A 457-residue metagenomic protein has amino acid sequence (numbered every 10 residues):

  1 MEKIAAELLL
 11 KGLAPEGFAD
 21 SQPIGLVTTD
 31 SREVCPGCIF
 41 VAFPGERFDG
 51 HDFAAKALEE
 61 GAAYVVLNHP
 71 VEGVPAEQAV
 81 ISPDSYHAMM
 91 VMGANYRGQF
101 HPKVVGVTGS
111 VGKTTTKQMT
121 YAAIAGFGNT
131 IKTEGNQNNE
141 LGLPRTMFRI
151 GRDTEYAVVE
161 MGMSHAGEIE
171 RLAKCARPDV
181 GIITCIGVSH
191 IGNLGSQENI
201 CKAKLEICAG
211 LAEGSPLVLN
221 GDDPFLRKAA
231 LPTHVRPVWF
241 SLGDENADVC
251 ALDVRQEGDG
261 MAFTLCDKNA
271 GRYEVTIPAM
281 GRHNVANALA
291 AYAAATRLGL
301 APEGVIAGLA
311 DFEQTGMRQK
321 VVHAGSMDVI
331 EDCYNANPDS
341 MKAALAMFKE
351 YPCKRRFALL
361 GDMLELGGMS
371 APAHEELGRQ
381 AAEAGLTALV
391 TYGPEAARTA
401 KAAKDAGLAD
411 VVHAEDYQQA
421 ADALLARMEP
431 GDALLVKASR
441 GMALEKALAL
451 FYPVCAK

Functional and structural regions predicted by a protein language model:
M1-V91, Y351-C353, R379-Q380, A384-P394: N-terminal leader/targeting and accessory segments in enzymes
L8, A88-G221, F225-T233, A426 (+1 more regions): Phosphate-binding loop of NTP-binding sites
L8, L67, V71-P75, I182-D328 (+4 more regions): Acidic, Mg2+-coordinating active-site environments of NTP-dependent enzymes
C38, A57, M92, V107 (+12 more regions): Residue-level signal for inorganic ion chemistry
G45-F48, T315, C333-G407, K457: Active-site beta-alpha connecting loops in nucleotide-dependent enzymes
V80-D84, V411-A420: Short acidic-hydrophobic, aromatic-tinged amphipathic segments that line or gate anion-handling sites
V107, G316-R318, G441-A449, K457: ATP-dependent carboxylate/acyl-activation modules
